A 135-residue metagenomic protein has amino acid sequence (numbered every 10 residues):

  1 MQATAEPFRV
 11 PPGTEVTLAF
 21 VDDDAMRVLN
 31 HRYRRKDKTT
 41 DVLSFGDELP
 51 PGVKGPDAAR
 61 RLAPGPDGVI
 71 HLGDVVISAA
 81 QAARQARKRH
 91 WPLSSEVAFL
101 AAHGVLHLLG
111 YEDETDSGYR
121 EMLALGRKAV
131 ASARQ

Functional and structural regions predicted by a protein language model:
M1-E96, L108-Q135: Active-site rim/adjacent substrate-binding subdomains
L100, G104-L108: Catalytic glutamate of the conserved HExxH
